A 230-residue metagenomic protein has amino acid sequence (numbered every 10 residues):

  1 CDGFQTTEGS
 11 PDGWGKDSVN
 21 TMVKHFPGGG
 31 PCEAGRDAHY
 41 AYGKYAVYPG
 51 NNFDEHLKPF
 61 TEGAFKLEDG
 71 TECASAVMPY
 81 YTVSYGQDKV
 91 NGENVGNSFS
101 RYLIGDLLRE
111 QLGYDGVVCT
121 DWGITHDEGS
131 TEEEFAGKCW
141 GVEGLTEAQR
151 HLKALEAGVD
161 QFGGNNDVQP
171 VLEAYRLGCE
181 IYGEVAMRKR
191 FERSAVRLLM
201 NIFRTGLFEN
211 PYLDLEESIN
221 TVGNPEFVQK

Functional and structural regions predicted by a protein language model:
C1-K230: Glycoside hydrolase catalytic-domain context in secreted enzymes
